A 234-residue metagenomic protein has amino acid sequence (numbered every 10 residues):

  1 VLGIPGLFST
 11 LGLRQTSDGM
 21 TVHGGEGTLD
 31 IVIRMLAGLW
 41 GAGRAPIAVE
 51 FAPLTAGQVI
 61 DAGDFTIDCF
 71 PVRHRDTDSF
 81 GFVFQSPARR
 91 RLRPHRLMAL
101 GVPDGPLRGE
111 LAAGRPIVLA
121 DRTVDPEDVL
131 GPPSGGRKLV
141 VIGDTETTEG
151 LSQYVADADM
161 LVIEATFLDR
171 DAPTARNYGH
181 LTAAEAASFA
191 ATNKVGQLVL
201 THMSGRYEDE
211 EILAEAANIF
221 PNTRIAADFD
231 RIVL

Functional and structural regions predicted by a protein language model:
V1, H74, H202: Histidine-centered divalent metal-coordination motifs
V1-L13: Di-metal (Zn2+ and/or Mg2+/Mn2+) metal-binding site signature of metallo-dependent hydrolases with the MBL/beta-CASP
I4-L7, V32-L36, L151, I212 (+1 more regions): Hydrophobic packing residues within well-ordered alpha-helices of enzyme cores
L11-S17, W40-A45: Arginine/glycine-rich "motif VI" loop of SF2 helicases in the C-terminal RecA-like domain
G19-G27, V162, V199-T201: Short internal beta-strands
G38-L54: A glycine-rich helix N-cap at a beta->alpha junction
E50, A56-G57, T148-L234: Binuclear metal-ion centers of metallo-dependent hydrolases, dominated by the metallo-beta-lactamase
F65-V141, T145-Y154, M160-V162: Active-site-proximal loop/helix segment associated with metal-binding centers of metalloenzymes
